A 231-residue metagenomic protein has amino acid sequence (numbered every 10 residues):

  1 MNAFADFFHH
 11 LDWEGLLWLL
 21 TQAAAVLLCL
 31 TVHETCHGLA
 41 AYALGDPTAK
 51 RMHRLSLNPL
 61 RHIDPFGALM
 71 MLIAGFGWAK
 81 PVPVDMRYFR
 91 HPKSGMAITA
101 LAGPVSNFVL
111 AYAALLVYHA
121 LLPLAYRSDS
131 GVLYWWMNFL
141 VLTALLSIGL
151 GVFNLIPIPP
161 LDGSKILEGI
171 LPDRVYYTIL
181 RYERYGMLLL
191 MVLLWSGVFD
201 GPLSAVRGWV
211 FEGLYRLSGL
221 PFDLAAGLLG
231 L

Functional and structural regions predicted by a protein language model:
M1-L231: Hydrophobic transmembrane alpha-helices and their immediate loop junctions in multi-pass integral membrane proteins
